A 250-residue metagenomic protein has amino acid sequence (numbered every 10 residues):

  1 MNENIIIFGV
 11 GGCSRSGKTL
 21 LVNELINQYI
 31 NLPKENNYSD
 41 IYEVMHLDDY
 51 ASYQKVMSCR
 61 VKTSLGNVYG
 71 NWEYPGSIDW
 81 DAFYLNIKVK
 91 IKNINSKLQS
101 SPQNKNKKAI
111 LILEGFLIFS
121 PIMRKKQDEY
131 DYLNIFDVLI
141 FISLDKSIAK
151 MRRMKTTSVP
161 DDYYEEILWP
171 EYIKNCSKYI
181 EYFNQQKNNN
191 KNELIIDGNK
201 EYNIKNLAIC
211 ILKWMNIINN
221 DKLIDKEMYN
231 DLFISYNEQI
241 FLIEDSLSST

Functional and structural regions predicted by a protein language model:
N2, Q28, P33, K107-K108 (+2 more regions): NTP-dependent small-molecule kinase module
G11, E114: Residues at the beta-strand->loop junction immediately N-terminal to the Walker
C13-S16: ATP-binding Walker
T19: Walker A/P-loop
E24: Active-site signature of alpha/beta-hydrolase-fold catalytic machinery across serine- and Asp/Cys-nucleophile hydrolases
N27-E43: Post-Walker A helix-loop "phosphate-sensing" segment adjacent to the P-loop in P-loop NTPases
E43-H46, A51-Q99, I110: Conserved nucleotide-sensing/catalytic segment adjacent to the nucleotide-binding pocket in NTP-handling enzymes
K62-G70, Y130-Y179: A glycine- and Lys/Arg-enriched "phosphate-lid" helix/loop adjacent to the NTP-binding pocket of small-molecule kinases
